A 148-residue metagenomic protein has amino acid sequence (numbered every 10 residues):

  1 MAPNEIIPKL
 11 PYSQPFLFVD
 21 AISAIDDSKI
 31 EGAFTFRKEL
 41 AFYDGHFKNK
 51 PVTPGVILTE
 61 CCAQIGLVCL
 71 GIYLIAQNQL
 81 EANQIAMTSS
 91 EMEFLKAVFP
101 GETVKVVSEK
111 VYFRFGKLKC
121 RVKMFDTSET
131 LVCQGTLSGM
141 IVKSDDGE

Functional and structural regions predicted by a protein language model:
M1-I6, E102-V106: Short Pro/Gly-enriched beta-strand edge/turn motifs at strand-loop
I7, N49, E93-K96: Beta-strand-rich interaction surfaces with strong enrichment in secreted/lumenal proteins
Q14-T53: Catalytic strand-loop segment that frames the active site of acyl-thioester-processing enzymes
F16-F18, A86, V104, L118: Hydrophobic core residues within well-ordered beta-strands of beta-rich domains
K29, F99-E148: HotDog/MaoC-like acyl-thioester-processing domains
G45-V68, A86-M87: Compact, glycine-rich, soluble single-domain proteins
L67-V107, V132-T136, M140: Hydrophobic beta-strand-centered segment that forms part of the acyl-chain substrate-binding groove
